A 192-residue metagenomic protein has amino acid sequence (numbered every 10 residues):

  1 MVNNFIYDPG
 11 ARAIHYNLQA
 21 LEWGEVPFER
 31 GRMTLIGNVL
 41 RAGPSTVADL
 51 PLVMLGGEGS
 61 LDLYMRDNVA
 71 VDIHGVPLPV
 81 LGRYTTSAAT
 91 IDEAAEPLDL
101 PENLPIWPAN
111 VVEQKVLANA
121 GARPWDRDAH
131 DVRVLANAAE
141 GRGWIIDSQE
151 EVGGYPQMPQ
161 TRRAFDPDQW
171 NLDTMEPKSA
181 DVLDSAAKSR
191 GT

Functional and structural regions predicted by a protein language model:
M1-W107, V111: Glycine- and acidic/polar-rich repeat regions and solenoidal domains
I73-G75, P79-G191: C-terminal functional modules
